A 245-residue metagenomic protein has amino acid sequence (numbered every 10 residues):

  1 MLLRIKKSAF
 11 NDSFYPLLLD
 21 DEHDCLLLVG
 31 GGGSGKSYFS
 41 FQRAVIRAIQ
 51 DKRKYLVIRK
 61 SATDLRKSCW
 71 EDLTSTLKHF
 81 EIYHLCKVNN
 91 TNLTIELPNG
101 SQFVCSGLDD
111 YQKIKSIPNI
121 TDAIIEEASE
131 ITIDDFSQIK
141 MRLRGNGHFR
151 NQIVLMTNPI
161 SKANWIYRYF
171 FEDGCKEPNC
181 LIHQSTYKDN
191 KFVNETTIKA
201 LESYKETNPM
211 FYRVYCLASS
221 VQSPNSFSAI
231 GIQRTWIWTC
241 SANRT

Functional and structural regions predicted by a protein language model:
M1-C25: Pre-P-loop entry segment of helicase/translocase ATPase cores
R4-D12, K87, V104-L108, G231-T235: Short gly/ser/thr-rich secondary-structure transition/capping motifs
D24-N92: Conserved P-loop
C25-L27, K54-L56, F103, D122 (+1 more regions): Residue-level preference for the first positions of well-ordered beta-strands
D64-T121, S220: Inter-Walker segment of RecA-like/P-loop motor cores
N119-S137: SF2 helicase catalytic motif II
I131-K205: ASCE P-loop NTPase helicase motor core
N190-T245: ATPase catalytic-site recognition across NTP-hydrolyzing enzymes
